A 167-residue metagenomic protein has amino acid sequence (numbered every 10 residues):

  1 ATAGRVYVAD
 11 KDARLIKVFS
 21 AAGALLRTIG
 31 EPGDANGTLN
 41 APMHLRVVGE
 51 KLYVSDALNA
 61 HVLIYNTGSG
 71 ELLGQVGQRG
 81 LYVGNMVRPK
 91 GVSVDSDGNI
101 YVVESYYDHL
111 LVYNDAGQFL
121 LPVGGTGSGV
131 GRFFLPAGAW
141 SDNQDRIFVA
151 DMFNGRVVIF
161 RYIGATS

Functional and structural regions predicted by a protein language model:
A1-S167: Eukaryotic scaffold repeat domains enriched in small/polar residues
